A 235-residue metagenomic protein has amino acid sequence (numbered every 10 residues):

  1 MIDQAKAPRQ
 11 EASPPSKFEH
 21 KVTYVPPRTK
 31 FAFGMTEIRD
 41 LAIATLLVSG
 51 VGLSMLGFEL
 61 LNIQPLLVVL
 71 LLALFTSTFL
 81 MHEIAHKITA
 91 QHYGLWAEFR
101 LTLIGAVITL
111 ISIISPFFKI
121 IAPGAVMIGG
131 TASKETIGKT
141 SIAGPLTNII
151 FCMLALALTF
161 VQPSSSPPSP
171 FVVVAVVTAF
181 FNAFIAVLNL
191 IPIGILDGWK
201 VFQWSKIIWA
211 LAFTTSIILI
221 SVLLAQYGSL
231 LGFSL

Functional and structural regions predicted by a protein language model:
M1-L235: Hydrophobic transmembrane alpha-helices and their immediate loop junctions in multi-pass integral membrane proteins
